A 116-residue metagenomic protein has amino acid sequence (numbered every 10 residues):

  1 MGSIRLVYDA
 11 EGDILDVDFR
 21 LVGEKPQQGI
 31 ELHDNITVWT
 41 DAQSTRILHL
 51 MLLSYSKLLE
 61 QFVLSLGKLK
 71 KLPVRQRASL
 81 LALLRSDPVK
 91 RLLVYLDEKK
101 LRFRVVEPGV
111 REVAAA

Functional and structural regions predicted by a protein language model:
M1-N35, A42, K57-L58, L69-A116: Intrinsically disordered terminal and processing segments
L53-S54: A generic structural motif
